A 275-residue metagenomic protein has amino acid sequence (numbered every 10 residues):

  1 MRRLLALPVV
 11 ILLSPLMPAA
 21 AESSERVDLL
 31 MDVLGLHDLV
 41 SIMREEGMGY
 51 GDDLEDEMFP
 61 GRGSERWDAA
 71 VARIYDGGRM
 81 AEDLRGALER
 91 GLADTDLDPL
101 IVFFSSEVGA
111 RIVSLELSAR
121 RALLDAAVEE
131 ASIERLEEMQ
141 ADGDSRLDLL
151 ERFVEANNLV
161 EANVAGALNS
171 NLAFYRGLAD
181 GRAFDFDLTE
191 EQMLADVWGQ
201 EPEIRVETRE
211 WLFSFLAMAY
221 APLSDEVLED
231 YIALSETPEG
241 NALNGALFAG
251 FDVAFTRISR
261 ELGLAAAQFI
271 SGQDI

Functional and structural regions predicted by a protein language model:
M1-L4: Positively charged n-region of N-terminal signal peptides that target proteins for export
A6-P15: Bacterial N-terminal signal peptides
L16-A21: Sec/Tat signal peptide C-region and signal peptidase I cleavage site
E22-A127, L262: N-terminal Sec/ER secretory leader and immediately downstream segment of secreted/extracellular precursors
L36-V40, A69-Y75, L84-L88, P99 (+7 more regions): Second-shell loop/turn segments in exported
L115, R120-V128, S132-E134, M139 (+2 more regions): Outer-membrane beta-barrel domain signature
R121, D125-A221: Extended amphipathic alpha-helical interaction segments
L194, P202-I275: A cross-kingdom marker for long, charged
